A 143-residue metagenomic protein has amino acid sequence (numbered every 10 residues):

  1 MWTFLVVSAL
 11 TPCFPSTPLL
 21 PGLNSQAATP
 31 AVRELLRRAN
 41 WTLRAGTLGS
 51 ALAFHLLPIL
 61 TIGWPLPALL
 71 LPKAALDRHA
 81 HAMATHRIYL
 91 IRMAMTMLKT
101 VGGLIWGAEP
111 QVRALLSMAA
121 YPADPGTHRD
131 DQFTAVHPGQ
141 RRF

Functional and structural regions predicted by a protein language model:
M1-F4, G139-F143: Short, low-complexity, intrinsically disordered N-terminal peptides in bacterial proteins
M1-L104: Flexible, low-complexity segments enriched for small/polar residues
M83-R142: Long, amphipathic alpha-helical surface segments
